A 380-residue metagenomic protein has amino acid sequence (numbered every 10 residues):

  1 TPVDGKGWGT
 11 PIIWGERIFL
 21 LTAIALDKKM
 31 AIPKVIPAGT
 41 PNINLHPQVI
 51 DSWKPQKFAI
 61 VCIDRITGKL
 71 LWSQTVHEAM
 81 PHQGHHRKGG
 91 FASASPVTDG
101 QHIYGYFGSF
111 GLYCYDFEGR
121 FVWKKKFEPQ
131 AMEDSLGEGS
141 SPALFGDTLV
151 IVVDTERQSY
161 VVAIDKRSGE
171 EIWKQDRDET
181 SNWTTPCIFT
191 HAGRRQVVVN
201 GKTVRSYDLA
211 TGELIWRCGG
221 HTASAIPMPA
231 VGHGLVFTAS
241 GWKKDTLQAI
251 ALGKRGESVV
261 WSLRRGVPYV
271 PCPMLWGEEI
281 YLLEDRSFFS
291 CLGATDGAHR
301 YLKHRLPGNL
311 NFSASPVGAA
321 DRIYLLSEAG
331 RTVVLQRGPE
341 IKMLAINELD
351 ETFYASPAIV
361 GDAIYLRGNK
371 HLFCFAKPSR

Functional and structural regions predicted by a protein language model:
T1-R380: Noncatalytic, solvent-exposed loop/strand surfaces of beta-propeller-type extracellular/periplasmic domains
